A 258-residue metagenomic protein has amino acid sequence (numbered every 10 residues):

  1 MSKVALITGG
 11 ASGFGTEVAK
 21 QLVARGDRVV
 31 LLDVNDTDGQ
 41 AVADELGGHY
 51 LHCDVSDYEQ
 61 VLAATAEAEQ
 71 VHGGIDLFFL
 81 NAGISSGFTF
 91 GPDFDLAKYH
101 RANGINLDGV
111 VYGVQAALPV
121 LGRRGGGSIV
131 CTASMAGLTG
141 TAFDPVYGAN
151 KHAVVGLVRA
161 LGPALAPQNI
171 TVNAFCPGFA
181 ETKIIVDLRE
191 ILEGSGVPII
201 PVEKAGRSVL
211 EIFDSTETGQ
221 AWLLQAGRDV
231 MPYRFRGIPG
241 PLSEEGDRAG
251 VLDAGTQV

Functional and structural regions predicted by a protein language model:
S2-V29: Canonical Rossmann dinucleotide-binding motif of NAD(H)/NADP(H)-dependent dehydrogenases/reductases, specifically
R25, T139, G148, A160-I170 (+1 more regions): Active-site-adjacent segment of SDR/Rossmann-fold oxidoreductases
R25-A41: Conserved glycine-rich Rossmann-like NAD(P)H-binding loop of the short-chain dehydrogenase/reductase
D36, C53-A64, L96: The beta1-alpha1 cofactor-binding region of Rossmann-like NAD(H)/NADP(H)-dependent oxidoreductases
Q70, I105-R123, G162-P163: Amphipathic alpha-helical dimer-interface segment in Rossmann-like NAD(P)H-dependent oxidoreductases
P92-V111, V130, Y147, V154: Catalytic Tyr-X3-Lys loop
S134: Residue(s) in the substrate-gating loop at a strand-loop-helix junction that position the organic substrate next
A174, E190-F235: C-terminal helical subdomain
